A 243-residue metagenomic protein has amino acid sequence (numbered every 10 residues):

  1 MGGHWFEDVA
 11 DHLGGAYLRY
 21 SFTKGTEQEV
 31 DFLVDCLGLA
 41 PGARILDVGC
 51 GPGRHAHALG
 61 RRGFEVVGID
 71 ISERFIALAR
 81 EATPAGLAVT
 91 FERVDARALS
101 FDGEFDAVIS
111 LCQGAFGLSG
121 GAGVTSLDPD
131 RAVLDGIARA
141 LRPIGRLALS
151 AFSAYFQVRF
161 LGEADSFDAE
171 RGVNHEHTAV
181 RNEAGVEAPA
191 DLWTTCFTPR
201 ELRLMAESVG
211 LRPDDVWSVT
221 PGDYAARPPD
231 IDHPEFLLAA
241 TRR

Functional and structural regions predicted by a protein language model:
M1-A43: Conserved class I S-adenosyl-L-methionine
G49-G53: Class I SAM-dependent methyltransferase "Motif I" SAM/SAH-binding loop
R54-A98: Class I SAM-dependent methyltransferase SAM/SAH-binding core
S100-A107: A short acidic, Gly/Pro-enriched loop at the edge of an enzyme's catalytic core that lines a small-molecule cofactor
I109-L111: A conserved beta-strand element that flanks and buttresses the S-adenosyl-L-methionine
L127-P143: A short glycine-rich, Lys/Arg-flanked "PGG" loop and its adjoining helix->strand segment in the class I
I144-E207: SAM-dependent methyltransferase
E201, M205-R243: C-terminal lobe and adjacent flexible extensions of AdoMet/dcAdoMet transferase-like proteins
